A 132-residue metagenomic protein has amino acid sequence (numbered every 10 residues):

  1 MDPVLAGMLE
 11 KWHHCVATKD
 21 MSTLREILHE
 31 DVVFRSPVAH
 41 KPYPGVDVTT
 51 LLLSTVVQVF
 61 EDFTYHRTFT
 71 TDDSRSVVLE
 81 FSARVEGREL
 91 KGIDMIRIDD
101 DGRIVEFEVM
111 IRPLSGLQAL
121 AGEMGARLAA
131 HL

Functional and structural regions predicted by a protein language model:
M1-L132: C-terminal and inter-domain tail/linker signature
